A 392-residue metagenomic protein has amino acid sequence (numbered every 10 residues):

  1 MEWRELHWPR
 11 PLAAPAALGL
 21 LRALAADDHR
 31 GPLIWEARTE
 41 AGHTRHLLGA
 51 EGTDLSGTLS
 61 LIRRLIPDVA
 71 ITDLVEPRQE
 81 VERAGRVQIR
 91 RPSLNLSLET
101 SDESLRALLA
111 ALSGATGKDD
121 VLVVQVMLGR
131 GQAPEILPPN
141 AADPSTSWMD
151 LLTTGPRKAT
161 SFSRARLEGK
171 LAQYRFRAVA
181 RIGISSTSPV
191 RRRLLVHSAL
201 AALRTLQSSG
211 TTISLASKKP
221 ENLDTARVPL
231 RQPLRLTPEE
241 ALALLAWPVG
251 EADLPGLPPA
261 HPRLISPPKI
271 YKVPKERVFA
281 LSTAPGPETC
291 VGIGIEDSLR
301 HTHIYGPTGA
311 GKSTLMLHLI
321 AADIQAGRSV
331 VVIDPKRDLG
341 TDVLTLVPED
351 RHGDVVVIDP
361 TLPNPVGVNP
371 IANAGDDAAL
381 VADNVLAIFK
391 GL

Functional and structural regions predicted by a protein language model:
M1-I270, V330, P363-V368: Extended, folded cores of ATP/NTP-driven motor/assembly subunits in large transport and secretion machines
L24-D28, S282-P285, K312: Short, solvent-exposed secondary-structure boundary motifs
E51, T237, A280, G294-E296: Helix N-cap / beta->alpha transition motif
V81-A84, V291-G292, D297-L392: Switch/coupling segment of Walker-type NTPase motor domains
A107-A115, I265-P267, R277-L281, T341-L346 (+2 more regions): Intrinsically disordered, low-complexity boundary segments flanking structured domains
S113-K118, K170-R175, T283-A284, G294 (+2 more regions): A general structural signal for short secondary-structure junctions and capping/turn motifs
S163-E168, G286-C290, A310: Active-site-adjacent structural elements in folded domains
Y271-V291: N-terminal pre-Walker A segment at the start of P-loop NTPase domains
